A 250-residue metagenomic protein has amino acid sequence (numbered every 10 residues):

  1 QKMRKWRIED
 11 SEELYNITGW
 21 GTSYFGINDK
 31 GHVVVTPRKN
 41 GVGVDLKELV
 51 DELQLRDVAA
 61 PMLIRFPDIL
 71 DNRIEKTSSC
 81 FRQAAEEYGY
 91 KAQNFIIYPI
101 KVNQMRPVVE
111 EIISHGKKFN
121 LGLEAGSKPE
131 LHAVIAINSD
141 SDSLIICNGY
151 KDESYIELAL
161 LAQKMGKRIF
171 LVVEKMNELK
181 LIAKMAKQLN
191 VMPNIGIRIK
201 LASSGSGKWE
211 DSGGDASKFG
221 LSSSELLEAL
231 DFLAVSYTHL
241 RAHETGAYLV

Functional and structural regions predicted by a protein language model:
Q1-I195, A216, S223, L227-D231: A charged N-terminal "starter" segment
I199: Flexible glycine-/small-residue-rich
G205-E225: Flexible glycine-rich active-site/ligand-binding loops centered on an Asp-His dyad
V235: Acidic-enriched catalytic cores of C-N bond-cleaving enzymes acting on peptides and small amides
T238-T245: Conserved small/polar residues in nucleotide/adenosyl-binding loops
